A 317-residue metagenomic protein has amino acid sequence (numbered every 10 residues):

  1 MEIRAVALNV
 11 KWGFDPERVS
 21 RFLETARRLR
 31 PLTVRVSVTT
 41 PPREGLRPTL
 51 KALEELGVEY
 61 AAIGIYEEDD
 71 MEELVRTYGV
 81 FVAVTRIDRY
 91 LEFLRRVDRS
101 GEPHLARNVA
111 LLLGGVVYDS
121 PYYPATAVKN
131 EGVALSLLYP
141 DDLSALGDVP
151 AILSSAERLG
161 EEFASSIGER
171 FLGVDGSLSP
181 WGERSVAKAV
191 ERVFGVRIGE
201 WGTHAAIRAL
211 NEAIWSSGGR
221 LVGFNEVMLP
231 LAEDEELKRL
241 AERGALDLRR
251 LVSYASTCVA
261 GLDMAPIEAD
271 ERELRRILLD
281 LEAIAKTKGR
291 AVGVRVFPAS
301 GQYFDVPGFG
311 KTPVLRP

Functional and structural regions predicted by a protein language model:
M1-P317: Anaerobic metallocofactor- and corrinoid-dependent redox/one-carbon enzyme cores, especially those from methanogenesis
